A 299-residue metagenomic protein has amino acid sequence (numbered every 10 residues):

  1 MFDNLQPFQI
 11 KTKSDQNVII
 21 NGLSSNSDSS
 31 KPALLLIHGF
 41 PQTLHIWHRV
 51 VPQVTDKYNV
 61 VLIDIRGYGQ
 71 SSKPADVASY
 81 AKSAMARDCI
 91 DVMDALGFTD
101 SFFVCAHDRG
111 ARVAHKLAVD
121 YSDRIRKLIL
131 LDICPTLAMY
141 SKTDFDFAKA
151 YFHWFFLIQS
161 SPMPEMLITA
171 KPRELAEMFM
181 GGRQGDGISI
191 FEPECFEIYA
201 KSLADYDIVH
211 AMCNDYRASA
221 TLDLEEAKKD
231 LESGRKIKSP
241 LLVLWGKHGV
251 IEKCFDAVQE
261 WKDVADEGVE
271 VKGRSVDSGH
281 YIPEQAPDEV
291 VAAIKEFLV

Functional and structural regions predicted by a protein language model:
M1-T12, I19-S29, A33, I46 (+4 more regions): Flexible "cap/lid" subdomain of the alpha/beta-hydrolase fold that forms the substrate-access gate
G39-Q42: Active-site glycine-rich loops that stabilize anionic/oxyanionic intermediates across multiple enzyme folds
H45-V61: Short amphipathic alpha-helix adjacent to the substrate-entry channel of hydrolases
V50, L117, A293-F297: Hydrophobic residues on the short alpha-helix immediately C-terminal to a glycine-rich phosphate/catalytic loop
G268-V299: Catalytic active-site module of serine/aspartate enzymes centered on a nucleophile-bearing elbow/loop
